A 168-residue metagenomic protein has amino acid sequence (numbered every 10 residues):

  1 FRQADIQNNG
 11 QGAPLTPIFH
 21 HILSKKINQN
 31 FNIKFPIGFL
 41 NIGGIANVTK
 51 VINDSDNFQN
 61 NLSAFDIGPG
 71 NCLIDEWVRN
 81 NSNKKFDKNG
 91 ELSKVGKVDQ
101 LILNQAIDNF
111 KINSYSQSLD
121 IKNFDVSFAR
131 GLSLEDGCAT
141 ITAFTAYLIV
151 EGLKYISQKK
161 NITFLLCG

Functional and structural regions predicted by a protein language model:
F1-I74, R79-K85: Active-site histidine-anchored catalytic micro-motif
I27, G131-E135, I156: Short coil/turn helix-boundary motifs
L40-N41, G90, L166: Glycine-rich anion-binding loop/nest that anchors nucleotide
F58-V150: Conserved ATP-utilizing enzyme core subdomain
E151-N161: Phosphate/pyrophosphate-binding loops at sites that engage ATP/ADP/AMP, CoA/4′-phosphopantetheine, polyphosphate
N161-G168: Glycine-rich phosphate-binding loops at beta-strand->alpha-helix junctions
